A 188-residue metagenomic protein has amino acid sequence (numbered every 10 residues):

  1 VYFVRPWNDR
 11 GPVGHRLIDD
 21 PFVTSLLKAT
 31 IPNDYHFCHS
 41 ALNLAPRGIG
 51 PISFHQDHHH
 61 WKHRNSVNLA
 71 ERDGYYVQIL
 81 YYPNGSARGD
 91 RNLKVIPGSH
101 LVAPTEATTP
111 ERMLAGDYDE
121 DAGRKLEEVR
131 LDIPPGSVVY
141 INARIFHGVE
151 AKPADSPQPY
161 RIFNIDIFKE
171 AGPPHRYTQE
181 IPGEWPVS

Functional and structural regions predicted by a protein language model:
V1, Q56-R64, T109-E127, P157 (+1 more regions): Short, surface-exposed loop/helix-turn segments at secondary-structure junctions that function as lids/hinges flanking
V1-S66: Non-heme Fe(II)-dependent double-stranded beta-helix
H39, G74-Q78, D90, E128-R130 (+1 more regions): Extracellular structured ligand-interaction cores
A45-P46, I96-A103, I165-G172: Short edge-strand/loop segments of extracellular domains
H63-S66, L80-Y81, K125-E127, F146-V149: Glycine-rich, charged/polar anion/phosphate-binding loops that engage phosphate groups from diverse ligands
R64-R88, D132-P135, Y140, D166-E170: Short, conserved beta-strand element in jelly-roll/cupin
D73, S86-G148: Double-stranded beta-helix
V138-Y140, R144-S188: Non-heme Fe(II)/2-oxoglutarate
